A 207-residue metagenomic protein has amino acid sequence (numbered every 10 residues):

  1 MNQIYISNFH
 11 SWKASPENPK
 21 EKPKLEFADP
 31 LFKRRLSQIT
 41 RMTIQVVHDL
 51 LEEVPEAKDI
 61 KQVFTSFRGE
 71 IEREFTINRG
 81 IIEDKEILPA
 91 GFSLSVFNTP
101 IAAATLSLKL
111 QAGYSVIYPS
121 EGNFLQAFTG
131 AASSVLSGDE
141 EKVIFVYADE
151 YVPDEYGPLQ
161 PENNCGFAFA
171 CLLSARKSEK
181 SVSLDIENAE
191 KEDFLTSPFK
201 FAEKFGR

Functional and structural regions predicted by a protein language model:
M1-L125, L136-D139, V146-R207: Conserved "HGTGT" condensation-loop signature of ketosynthase/thiolase-family condensing enzymes that catalyze
A132-S133: Internal active-site segments that recognize and position negatively charged phosphoryl groups and nucleotide moieties
